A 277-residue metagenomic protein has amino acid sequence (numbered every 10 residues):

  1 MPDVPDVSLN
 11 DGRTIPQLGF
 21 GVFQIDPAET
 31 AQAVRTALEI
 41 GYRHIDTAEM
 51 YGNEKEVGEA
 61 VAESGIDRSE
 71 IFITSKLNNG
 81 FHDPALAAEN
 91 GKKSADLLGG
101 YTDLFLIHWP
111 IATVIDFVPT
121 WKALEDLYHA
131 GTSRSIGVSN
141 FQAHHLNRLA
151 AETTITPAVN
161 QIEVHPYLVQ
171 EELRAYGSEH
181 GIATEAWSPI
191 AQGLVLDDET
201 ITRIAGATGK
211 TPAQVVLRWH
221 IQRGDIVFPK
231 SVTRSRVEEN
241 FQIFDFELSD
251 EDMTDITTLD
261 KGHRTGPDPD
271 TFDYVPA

Functional and structural regions predicted by a protein language model:
M1-I71, A191, V275-A277: N-terminal binding-site loop/beta-alpha segment at the start of enzyme catalytic domains that lines or forms
P2-V7, K55, E59-A62, N90-K93 (+2 more regions): Alpha-helical scaffolding within the catalytic cores of extracellular/periplasmic polymer-degrading hydrolases
L9-N10, G58-E70, G91-G100, D126-Y128 (+2 more regions): Acidic (Asp/Glu)-rich catalytic clusters
I25-A28, A48-E56, G80-A85, A112-I115 (+2 more regions): Acidic-and-aromatic substrate-binding clefts and catalytic sites of carbohydrate-active enzymes
I25-L38, D83-L97, P119, H144-N147 (+1 more regions): Short, acidic/polar
Y42, G99-T102, S133, P157: A structural motif
K76-K122: Glycine/small-residue-rich loop that forms an oxyanion/phosphate-binding "nest" at active or ligand-binding sites
P110-A277: Beta/alpha (TIM)-barrel catalytic core signal, keyed to glycine-rich beta->alpha loops juxtaposed to Asp/Glu that bind
